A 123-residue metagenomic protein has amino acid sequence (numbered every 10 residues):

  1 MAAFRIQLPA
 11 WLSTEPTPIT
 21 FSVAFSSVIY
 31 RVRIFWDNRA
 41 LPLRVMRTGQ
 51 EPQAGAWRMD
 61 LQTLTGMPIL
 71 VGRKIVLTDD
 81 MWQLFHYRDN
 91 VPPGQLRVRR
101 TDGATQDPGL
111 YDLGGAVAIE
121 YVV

Functional and structural regions predicted by a protein language model:
M1-R31: Short, charged/polar N-terminal "headpieces" of proteins
M1-R5, R47-A54, V122-V123: Compositionally biased, intrinsically disordered low-complexity segments enriched in polar/Pro/Gly and often Gln
A3-Q7, L43-V45, D102-A104: Short secondary-structure boundary micro-motifs
I6, F21, V32-I34, M59-L61 (+2 more regions): Hydrophobic beta-strand residues in large extracellular and virion-surface proteins
L12, I29, N38-A40, T65-M67 (+1 more regions): Residues that cap or initiate secondary-structure elements
T17-S22, M81-F85, T105-D107: Intrinsically disordered, low-complexity boundary segments flanking structured domains
W36-R97: Acidic, aromatic-enriched beta-alpha/helix-loop junctions
R99-V123: C-terminal charged interaction modules
